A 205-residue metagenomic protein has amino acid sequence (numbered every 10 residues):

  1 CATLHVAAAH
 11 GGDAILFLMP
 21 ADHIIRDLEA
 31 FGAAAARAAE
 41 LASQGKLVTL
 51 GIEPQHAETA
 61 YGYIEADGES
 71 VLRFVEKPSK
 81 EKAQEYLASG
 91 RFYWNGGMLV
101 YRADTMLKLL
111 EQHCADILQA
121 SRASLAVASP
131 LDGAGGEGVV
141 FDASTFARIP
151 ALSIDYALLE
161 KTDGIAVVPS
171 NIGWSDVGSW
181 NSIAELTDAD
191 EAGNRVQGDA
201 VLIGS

Functional and structural regions predicted by a protein language model:
C1-G68, V100-Y101, K108-H113: Conserved beta-loop-beta/alpha segment of the NTase-like Rossmann-fold superfamily that binds/positions NTPs
L16, L72, R91, M98-L99 (+1 more regions): A residue-level structural signature of the nucleotidyltransferase/glycosyltransferase Rossmann-like core
Q44-G45, S89, K161-G164: Structured helix-beta-strand junction loops
L50-E53, L72-V75, M98, A147: Glycine- and other small-residue-rich loops at beta-strand/loop junctions that grip anionic moieties
E58-A60, K77, V127: Nucleotide-activated chemistry modules centered on ATP-dependent adenylation/adenylyltransferase
A66-Y93: A short, charged helix-loop
L87, F92-Y101, L110: A conserved mid-domain beta-alpha-beta active-site/ligand-binding segment of alpha/beta enzyme cores
Y101-S205: Left-handed beta-helix
